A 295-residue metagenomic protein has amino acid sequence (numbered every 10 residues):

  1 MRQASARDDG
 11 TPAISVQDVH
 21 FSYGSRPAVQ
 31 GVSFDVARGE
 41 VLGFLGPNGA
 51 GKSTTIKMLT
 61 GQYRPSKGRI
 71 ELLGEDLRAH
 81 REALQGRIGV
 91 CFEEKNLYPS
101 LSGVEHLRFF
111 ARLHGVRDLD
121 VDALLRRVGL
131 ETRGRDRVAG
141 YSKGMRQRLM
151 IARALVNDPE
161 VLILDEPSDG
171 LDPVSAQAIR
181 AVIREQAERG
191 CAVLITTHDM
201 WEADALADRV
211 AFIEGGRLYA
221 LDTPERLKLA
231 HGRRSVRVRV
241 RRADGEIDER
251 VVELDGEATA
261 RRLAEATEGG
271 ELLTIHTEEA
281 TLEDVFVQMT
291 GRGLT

Functional and structural regions predicted by a protein language model:
M1-D8, A123, E225-L229: Short, flexible cytosolic linker that couples an ABC transmembrane/permease module to its adjacent nucleotide-binding
M1-H20, R292-T295: ABC-family P-loop ATPase nucleotide-binding domain
Q3-A4, D8, P27, A154 (+3 more regions): Positively charged, low-complexity intrinsically disordered regions
R7-D9, G31, Y63, L263 (+1 more regions): Compositionally biased non-globular segments, especially hydrophobic aliphatic-rich helices of signal peptides
T11-V16, F21-E214, A220: ABC transporter nucleotide-binding domains
R226-T295: Short, charged/small-residue-rich alpha-helical element at the C-terminal edge of ABC transporter nucleotide-binding
